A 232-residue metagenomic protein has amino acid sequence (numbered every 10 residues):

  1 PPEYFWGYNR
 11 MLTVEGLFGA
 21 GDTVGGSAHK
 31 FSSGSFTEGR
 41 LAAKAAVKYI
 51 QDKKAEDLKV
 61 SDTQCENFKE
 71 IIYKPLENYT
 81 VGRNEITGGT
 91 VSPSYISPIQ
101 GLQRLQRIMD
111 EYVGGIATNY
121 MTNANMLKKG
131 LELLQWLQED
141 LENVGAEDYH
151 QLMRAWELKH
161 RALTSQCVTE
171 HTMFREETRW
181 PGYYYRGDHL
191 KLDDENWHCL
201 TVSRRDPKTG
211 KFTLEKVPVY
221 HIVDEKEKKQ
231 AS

Functional and structural regions predicted by a protein language model:
P1-S232: Glycine- and aromatic-enriched mobile tails/lids
